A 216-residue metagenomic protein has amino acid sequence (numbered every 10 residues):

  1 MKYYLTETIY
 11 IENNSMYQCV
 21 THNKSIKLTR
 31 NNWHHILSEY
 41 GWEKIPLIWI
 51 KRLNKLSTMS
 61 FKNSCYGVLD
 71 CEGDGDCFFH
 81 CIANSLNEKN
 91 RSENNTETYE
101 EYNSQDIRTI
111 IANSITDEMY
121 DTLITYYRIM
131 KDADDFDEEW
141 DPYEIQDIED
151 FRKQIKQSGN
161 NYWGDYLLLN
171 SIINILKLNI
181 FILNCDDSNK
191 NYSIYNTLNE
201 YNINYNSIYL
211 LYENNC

Functional and structural regions predicted by a protein language model:
M1-I45: Eukaryotic intrinsically disordered, low-complexity, charge-rich
E12-N14, E118, T197, L211: Compositionally biased, intrinsically disordered low-complexity segments
H35-Y192: Papain-like cysteine protease catalytic cores
K190-E200: Short, structured protein-protein interaction patches enriched in aromatics and acidic/basic residues, typified by
N199-C216: A recognition module on extended beta-rich or small alphabeta surfaces enriched in W/G with H and D/E
